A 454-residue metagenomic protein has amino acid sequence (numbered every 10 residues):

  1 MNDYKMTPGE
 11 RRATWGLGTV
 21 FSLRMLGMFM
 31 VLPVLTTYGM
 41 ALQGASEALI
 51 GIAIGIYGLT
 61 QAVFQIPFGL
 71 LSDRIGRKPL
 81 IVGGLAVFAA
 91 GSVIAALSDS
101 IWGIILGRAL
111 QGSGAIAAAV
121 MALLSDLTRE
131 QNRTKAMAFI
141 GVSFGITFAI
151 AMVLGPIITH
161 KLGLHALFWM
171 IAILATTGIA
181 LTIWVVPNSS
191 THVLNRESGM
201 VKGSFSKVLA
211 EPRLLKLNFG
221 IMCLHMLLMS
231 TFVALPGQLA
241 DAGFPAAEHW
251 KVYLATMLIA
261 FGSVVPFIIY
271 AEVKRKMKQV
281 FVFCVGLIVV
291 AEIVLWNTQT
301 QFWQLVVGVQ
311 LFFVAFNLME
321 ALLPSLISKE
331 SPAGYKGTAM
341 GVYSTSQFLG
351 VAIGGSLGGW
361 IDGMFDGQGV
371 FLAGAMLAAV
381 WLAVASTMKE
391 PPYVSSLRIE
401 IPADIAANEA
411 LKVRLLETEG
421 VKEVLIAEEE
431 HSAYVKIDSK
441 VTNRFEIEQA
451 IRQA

Functional and structural regions predicted by a protein language model:
N2-E10, P187-N218: Juxtamembrane intracellular "pre-TM" segments in multi-pass secondary transporters
G58-I66, F148-A149, M257-V265, V351-A352: Residue-level signature of mid-helix packing/kink "hotspots" within the transmembrane helices of 12-pass Major
V63-D99: Conserved MFS/SLC helix-loop-helix module at the cytosolic interface between two early adjacent transmembrane helices
Q65-G76, S263-K276, D362: Helix-to-loop junctions at the C-terminal end of transmembrane segments in multipass secondary transporters
G107-F144: Cytoplasmic helix-loop-helix junction between adjacent transmembrane helices in 12-TM secondary transporters
I140-I183: Helix-loop-helix hairpin linking two adjacent transmembrane segments in secondary transporters
I173-H192, W381-K389: C-terminal membrane-cytosol helix-exit motif in multi-pass small-molecule transporters
